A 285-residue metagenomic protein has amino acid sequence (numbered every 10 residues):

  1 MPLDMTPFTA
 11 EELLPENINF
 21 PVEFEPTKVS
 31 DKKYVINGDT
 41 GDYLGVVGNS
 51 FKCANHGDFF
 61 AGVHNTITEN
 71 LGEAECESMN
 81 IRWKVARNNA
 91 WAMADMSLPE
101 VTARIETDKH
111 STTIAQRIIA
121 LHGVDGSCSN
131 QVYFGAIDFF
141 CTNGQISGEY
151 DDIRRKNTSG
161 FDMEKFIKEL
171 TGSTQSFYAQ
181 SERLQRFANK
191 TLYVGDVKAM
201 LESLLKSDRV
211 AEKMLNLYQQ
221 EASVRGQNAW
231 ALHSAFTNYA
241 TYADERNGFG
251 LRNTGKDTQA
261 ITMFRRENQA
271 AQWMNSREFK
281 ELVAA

Functional and structural regions predicted by a protein language model:
M1-F20, I81, S97-A285: Intrinsically disordered, low-complexity regions enriched in serine/threonine
M1-H64, E75: Feature for intrinsically disordered/low-complexity regulatory segments and propeptides
E23-F24, D39, V47, R82-K84 (+2 more regions): Short, flexible coil/linker segments at or flanking structured domains
D31-K32, N37, R87-N89, Q131 (+1 more regions): Functionally constrained cores in energy, signaling, and assembly domains
T68-E100: A short acidic/basic microdomain associated with nuclease active sites
